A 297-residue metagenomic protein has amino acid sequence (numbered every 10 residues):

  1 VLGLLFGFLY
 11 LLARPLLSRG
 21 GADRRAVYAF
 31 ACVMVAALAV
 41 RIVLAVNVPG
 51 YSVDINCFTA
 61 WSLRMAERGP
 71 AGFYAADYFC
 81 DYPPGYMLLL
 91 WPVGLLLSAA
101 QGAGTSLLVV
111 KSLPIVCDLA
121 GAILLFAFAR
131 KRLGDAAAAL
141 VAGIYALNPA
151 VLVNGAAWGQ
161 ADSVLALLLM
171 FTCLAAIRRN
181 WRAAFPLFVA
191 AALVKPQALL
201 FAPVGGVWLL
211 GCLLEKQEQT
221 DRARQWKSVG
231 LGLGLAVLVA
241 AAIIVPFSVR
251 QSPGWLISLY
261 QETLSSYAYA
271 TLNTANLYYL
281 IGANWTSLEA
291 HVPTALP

Functional and structural regions predicted by a protein language model:
V1-I177, L209-P297: Primarily membrane-embedded glycan-assembly and transfer machineries that use lipid-linked glycans
A142, V153, L169-A175, R182-G206: Membrane-interface alpha helices of multi-pass inner-membrane proteins
